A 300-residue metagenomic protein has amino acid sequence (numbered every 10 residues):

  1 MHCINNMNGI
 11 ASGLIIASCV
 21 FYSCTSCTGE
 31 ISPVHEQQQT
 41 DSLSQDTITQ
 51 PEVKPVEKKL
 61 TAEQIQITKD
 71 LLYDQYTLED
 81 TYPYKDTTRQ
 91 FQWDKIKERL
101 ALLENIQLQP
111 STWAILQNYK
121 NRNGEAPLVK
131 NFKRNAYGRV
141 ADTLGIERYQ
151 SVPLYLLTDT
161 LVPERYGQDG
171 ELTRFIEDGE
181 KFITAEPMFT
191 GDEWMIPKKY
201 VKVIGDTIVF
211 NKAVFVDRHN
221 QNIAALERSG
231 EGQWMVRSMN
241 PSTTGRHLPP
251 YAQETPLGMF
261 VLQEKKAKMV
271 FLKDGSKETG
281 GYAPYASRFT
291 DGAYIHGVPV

Functional and structural regions predicted by a protein language model:
H2-G13: Bacterial N-terminal signal peptides that target proteins for export
Y22-S26: C-terminal motif of bacterial Sec signal peptides marking the signal peptidase cleavage site
V34-Q66, I106-Q109, E254-L257, M269-V300: Exported/periplasmic cell-wall-interacting domains
S42, T47, T87, T143 (+2 more regions): Coil residues (strongly favoring Ser/Thr
P51-E57, Q64-N121, R165-K202: SH3/SH3-like beta-barrel superfamily modules
L102-R148: Long, charge-dense tracts
L157-G167: SH3/SH3-like (including bacterial SH3b) beta-barrel domains that bind proline-rich motifs or cell-wall ligands
D178, P197-V300: Gly/Pro-biased beta-strand-loop elements
